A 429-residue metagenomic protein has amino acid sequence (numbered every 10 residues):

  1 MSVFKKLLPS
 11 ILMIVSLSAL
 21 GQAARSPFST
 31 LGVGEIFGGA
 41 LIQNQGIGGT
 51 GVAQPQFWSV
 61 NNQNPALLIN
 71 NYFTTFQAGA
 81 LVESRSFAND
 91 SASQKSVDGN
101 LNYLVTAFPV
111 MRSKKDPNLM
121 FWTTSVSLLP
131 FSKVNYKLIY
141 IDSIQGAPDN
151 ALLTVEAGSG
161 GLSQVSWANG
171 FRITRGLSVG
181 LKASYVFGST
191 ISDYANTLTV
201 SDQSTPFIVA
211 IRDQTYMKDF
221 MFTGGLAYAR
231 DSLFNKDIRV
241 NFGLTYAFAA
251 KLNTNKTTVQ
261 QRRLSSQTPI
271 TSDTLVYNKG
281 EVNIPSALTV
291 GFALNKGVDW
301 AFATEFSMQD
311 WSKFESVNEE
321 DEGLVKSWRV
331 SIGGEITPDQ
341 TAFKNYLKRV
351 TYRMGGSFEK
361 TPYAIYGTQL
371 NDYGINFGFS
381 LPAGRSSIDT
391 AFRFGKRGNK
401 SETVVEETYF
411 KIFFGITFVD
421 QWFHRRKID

Functional and structural regions predicted by a protein language model:
M1-P9: Bacterial N-terminal signal peptides that target proteins for export
M13-I14, Y72: Short, linear, compositionally biased motifs with a strong N-terminal bias
S16-S18: N-terminal signal peptide c-region/cleavage motif recognized by signal peptidases
Q22-D429: Subset of outer-membrane beta-barrel
